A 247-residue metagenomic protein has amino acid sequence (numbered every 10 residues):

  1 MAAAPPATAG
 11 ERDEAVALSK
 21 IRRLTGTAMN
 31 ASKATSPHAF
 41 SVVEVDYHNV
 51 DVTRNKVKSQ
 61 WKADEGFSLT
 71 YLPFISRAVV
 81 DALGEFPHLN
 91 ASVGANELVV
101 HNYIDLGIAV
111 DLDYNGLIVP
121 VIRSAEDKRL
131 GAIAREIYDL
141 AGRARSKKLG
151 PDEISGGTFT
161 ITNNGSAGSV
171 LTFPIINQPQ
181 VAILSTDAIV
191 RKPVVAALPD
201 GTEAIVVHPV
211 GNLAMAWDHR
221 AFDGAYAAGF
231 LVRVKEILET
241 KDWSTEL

Functional and structural regions predicted by a protein language model:
M1-L247: C-terminal catalytic/motor cores of large multi-domain enzyme assemblies
